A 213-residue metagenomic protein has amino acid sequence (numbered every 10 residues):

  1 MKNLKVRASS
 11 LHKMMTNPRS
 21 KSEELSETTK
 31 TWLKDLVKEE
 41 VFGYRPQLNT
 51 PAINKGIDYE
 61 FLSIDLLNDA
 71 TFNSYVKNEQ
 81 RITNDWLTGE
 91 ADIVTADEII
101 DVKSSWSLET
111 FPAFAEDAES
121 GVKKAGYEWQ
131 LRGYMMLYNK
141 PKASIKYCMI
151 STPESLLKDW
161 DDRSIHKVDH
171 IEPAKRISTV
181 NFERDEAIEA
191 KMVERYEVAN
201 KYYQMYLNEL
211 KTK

Functional and structural regions predicted by a protein language model:
M1-D58, L62, L66, G121 (+2 more regions): Charged, glycine-rich intrinsically disordered N-terminal tails and low-complexity linkers that flank
M14, L36, E40, A70 (+2 more regions): Residues that form generic nucleotide/phosphate-binding pockets
T71-A91, T95-R195: Nucleic-acid nuclease catalytic cores
M192-K213: Charged phosphate-binding loop/patch that engages nucleotide di/tri-phosphates or the phosphate backbone of nucleic
